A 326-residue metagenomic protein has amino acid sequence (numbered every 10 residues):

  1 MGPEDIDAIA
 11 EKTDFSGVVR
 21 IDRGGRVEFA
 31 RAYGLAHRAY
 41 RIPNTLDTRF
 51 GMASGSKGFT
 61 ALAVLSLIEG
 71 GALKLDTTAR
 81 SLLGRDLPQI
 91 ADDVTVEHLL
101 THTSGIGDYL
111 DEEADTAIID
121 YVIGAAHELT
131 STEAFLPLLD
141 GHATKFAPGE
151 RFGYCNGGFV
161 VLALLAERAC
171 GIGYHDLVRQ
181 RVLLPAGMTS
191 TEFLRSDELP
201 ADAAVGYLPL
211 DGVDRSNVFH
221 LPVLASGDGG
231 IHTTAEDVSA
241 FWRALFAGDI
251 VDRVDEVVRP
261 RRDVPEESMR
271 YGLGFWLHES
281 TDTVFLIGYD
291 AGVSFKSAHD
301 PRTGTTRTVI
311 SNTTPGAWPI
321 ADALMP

Functional and structural regions predicted by a protein language model:
M1-A32, E167-I172, D176-Q180, L184 (+1 more regions): Catalytic loop of the DD-peptidase/beta-lactamase superfamily, centered on the K-T-G motif and neighboring
G2, M52, S56, T60 (+4 more regions): Hydrophobic (often cysteine-bearing) scaffold residues that line and stabilize catalytic clefts of nucleotide/cofactor
K12-T13, P43, Q89-D93, K145 (+3 more regions): Extracellular/periplasmic catalytic domains that process cell-envelope and extracellular macromolecules
D22-F29, L35-Y154: Active-site-proximal loop and beta-strand segments within enzyme catalytic domains
E28, F59, S66-G84, A169-D197 (+1 more regions): Short, well-structured active-site flanking segments
E28-A32, D47-R49, D108-A114, D120-P200 (+1 more regions): Catalytic-site signature segments of enzymes, centered on catalytic residues
T95, P148, A201-A203, G227 (+1 more regions): Residues that flank catalytic or metal-binding motifs in active/ligand-binding sites
D197-D214: Mobile, glycine-enriched helix-loop/loop "lid" segments at the mouths of ligand-binding/catalytic clefts that gate
